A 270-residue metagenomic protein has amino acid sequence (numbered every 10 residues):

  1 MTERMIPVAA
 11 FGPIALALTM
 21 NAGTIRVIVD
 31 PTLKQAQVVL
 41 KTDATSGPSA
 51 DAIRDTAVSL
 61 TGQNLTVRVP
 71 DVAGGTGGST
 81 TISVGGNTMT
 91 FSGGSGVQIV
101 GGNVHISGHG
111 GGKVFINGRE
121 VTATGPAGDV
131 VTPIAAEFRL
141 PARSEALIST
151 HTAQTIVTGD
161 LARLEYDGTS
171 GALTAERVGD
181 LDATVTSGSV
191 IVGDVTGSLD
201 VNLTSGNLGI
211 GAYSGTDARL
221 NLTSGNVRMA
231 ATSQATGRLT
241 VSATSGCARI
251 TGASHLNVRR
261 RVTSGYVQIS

Functional and structural regions predicted by a protein language model:
M1-T150, I156-L161, E165-D167, R177 (+5 more regions): Acidic (Asp/Glu) and glycine-rich low-complexity loops/linkers that are typically intrinsically disordered
E3, E176, S189-S270: Short, surface-exposed interaction patches in beta-rich subdomains that mediate adhesion/assembly near membranes
G168, V185-S187, D194: Extracellular, beta-strand-rich repeat scaffolds characterized by small/acidic residue-biased motifs
